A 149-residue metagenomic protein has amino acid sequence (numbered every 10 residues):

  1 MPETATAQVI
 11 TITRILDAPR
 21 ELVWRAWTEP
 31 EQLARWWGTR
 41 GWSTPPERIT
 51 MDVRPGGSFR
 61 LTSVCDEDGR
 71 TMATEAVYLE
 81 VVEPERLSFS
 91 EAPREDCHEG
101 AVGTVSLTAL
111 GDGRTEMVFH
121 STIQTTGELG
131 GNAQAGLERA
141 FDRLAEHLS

Functional and structural regions predicted by a protein language model:
M1-T44: Hydrophobic ligand-binding cavity/cleft-lining segments
A7-T13, R20-L22, R48, S58 (+4 more regions): Intrinsic-disorder/low-complexity, polar/charged segments enriched in Ser/Thr/Lys/Arg/Asp/Glu/Gln
T11, E31-T71: Short beta-edge strand/loop motif at the mouth of beta-sheet-based domains
R14, R48-M51, T74-E80, E91 (+1 more regions): Hydrophobic/aromatic beta-strand elements that line small-molecule binding cavities or substrate pockets in beta-rich
R20, V53-R54, L79-R86, S106-E116 (+1 more regions): A short, structured loop/turn motif at beta-sheet edges
V23, L33, F59, Y78 (+4 more regions): Hydrophobic pocket/interface hotspot
T28, F141-S149: Short amphipathic alpha-helical signal-transduction/dimerization elements
S88-R139: Beta-strand/loop substructures that line and gate deep hydrophobic ligand-binding cavities in soluble
